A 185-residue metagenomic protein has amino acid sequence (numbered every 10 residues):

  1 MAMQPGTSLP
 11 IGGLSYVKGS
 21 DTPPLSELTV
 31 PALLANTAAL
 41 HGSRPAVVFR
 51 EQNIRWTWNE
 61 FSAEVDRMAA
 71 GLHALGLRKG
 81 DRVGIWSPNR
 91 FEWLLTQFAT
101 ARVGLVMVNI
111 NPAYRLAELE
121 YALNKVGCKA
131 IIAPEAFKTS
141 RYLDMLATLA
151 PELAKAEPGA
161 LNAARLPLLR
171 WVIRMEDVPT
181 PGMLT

Functional and structural regions predicted by a protein language model:
M1-L28: Flexible, non-catalytic linker and terminal segments flanking ANL/adenylate-forming cores
L9-I11, L33-T57, E176-T180: AMP-dependent adenylate-forming
S15-K18, R50-N53, G127: Short, histidine-centered active-site or binding-site loop motifs used for metal coordination, general acid-base
K18-S20, N53-I54, G80-R82, V103-L105: A short, structure-level motif marking secondary-structure boundaries and short turns
T22-L25, E60, V108-N111: Short, flexible loop segments at the rims of nucleotide/cofactor-binding pockets, characterized by
S26, A35, A46-F98, R115-E120: Conserved AMP-binding/adenylate-forming core of the ANL superfamily
L75, V103-T185: Structural core segment of the AMP-binding/adenylate-forming
